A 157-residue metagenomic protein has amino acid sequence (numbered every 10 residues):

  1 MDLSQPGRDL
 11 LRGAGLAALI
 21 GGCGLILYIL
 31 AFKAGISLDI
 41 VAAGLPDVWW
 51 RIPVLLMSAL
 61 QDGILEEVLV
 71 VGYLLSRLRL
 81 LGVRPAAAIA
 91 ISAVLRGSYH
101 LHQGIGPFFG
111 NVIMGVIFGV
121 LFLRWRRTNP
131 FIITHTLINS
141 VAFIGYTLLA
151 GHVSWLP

Functional and structural regions predicted by a protein language model:
M1-D62, L80, H152-P157: Juxtamembrane helix-loop-helix connectors linking adjacent transmembrane helices in multi-pass membrane enzymes
L10-G15, I52-L56, A86-I91, F108-F109 (+1 more regions): Hydrophobic alpha-helical transmembrane segments
G15, L19, Q61, I91-S98 (+4 more regions): Hydrophobic residues within alpha-helical transmembrane segments of multi-pass solute transporters/permease subunits
G21-I26, A93-L101, N139-Y146: Aromatic-anchored segments of alpha-helical transmembrane domains
C23, L27, Q61, V70 (+2 more regions): Hydrophobic/aromatic residues in alpha-helical transmembrane segments
I64-L69, Y73-L74, S98, H102 (+2 more regions): Active-site His/Glu-centered metal-binding helix of metallohydrolases
L65-I91, V120-R127: Membrane-interface helix/loop boundary segments of multi-pass membrane proteins
P107-P157: Functionally important transmembrane alpha-helices
